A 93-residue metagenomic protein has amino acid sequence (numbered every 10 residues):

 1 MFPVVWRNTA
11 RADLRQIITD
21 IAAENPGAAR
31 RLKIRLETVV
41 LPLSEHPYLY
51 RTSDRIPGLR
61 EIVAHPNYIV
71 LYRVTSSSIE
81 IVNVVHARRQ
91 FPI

Functional and structural regions predicted by a protein language model:
M1-F2, I93: Absolute protein N-terminus
P3-L59: Basic, Lys/Arg-enriched alpha-helical interface segments
R30, Y68-I69, R73-I93: Enriched for short, Lys/Arg-rich terminal
L43, I62, F91: Short clusters of hydrophobic/aromatic residues that line enzyme substrate/ligand-binding pockets
Y48-S77: Basic/aromatic recognition patch in beta-strand/loop cores that engages polyanionic ligands
